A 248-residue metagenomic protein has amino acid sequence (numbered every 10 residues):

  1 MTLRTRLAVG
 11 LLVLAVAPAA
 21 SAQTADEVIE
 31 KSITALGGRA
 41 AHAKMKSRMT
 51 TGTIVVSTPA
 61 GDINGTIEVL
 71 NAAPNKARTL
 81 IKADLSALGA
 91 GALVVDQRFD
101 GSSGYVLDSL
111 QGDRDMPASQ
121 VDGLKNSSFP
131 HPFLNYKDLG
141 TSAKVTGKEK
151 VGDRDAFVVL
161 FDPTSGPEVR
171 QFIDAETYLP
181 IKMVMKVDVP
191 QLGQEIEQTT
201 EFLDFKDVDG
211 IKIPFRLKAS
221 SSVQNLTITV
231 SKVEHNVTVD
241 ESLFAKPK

Functional and structural regions predicted by a protein language model:
M1-G10: Bacterial N-terminal signal peptides that target proteins for export
A17-A19: N-terminal signal peptide c-region/cleavage motif recognized by signal peptidases
A22-Q23: Boundary of Sec targeting at the N-terminus
E27-G112, G140, K144-V145: N-terminal mature ectodomain segment of secretory-pathway/periplasmic proteins
N64-I67, A92-F99, R114-V121, I173 (+2 more regions): Short amphipathic beta-strand/extended segments with alternating polar/hydrophobic composition
Y105-H131: Acidic/charged, solvent-exposed loop-and-adjacent secondary-structure segments enriched in E/D, K/R, S/T, and G/P
D122-V158, P180-V184: Short, conserved active-site entrance elements at the starts or edges of catalytic domains
G152-P247: Gly/Pro-enriched, hydrophobic low-complexity segments that function as extracytoplasmic propeptides/linkers
